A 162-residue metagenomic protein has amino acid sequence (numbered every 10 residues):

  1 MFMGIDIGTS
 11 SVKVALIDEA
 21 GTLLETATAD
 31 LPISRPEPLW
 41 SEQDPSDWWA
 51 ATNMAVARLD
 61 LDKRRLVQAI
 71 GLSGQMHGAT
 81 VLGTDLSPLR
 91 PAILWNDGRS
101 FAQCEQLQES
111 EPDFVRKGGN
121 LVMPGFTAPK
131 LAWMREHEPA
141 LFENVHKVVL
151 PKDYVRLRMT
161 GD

Functional and structural regions predicted by a protein language model:
M1-R90, R116, N144: N-terminal glycine/serine-rich phosphate-binding loop of ATP-dependent small-molecule kinases, especially carbohydrate
A57-D162: Glycine-rich phosphate-binding/catalytic subdomain of phosphoryl-transfer and nucleotide/sugar-phosphate-processing
